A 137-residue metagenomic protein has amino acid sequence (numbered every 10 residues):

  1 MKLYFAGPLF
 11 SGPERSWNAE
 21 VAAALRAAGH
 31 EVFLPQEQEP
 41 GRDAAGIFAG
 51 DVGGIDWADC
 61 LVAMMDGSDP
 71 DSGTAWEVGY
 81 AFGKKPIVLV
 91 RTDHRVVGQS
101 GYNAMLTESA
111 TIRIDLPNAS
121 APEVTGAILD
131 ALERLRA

Functional and structural regions predicted by a protein language model:
M1-A137: Conserved catalytic or regulatory cores that recognize and/or transform ribose-phosphate-containing ligands
